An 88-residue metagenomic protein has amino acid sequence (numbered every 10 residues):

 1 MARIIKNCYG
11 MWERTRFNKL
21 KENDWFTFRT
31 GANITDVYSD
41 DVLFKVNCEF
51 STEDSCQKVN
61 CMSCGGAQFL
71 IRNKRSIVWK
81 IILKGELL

Functional and structural regions predicted by a protein language model:
A2-K21: Mixed-charge, Lys/Arg-rich low-complexity intrinsically disordered regions
A2-N7, G66-L88: Intrinsically disordered, low-complexity, charged/polar segments
N18, F26, I82: Cysteine-centered metal-binding/redox modules
D24-W79: Acidic, low-complexity, intrinsically disordered interaction modules
